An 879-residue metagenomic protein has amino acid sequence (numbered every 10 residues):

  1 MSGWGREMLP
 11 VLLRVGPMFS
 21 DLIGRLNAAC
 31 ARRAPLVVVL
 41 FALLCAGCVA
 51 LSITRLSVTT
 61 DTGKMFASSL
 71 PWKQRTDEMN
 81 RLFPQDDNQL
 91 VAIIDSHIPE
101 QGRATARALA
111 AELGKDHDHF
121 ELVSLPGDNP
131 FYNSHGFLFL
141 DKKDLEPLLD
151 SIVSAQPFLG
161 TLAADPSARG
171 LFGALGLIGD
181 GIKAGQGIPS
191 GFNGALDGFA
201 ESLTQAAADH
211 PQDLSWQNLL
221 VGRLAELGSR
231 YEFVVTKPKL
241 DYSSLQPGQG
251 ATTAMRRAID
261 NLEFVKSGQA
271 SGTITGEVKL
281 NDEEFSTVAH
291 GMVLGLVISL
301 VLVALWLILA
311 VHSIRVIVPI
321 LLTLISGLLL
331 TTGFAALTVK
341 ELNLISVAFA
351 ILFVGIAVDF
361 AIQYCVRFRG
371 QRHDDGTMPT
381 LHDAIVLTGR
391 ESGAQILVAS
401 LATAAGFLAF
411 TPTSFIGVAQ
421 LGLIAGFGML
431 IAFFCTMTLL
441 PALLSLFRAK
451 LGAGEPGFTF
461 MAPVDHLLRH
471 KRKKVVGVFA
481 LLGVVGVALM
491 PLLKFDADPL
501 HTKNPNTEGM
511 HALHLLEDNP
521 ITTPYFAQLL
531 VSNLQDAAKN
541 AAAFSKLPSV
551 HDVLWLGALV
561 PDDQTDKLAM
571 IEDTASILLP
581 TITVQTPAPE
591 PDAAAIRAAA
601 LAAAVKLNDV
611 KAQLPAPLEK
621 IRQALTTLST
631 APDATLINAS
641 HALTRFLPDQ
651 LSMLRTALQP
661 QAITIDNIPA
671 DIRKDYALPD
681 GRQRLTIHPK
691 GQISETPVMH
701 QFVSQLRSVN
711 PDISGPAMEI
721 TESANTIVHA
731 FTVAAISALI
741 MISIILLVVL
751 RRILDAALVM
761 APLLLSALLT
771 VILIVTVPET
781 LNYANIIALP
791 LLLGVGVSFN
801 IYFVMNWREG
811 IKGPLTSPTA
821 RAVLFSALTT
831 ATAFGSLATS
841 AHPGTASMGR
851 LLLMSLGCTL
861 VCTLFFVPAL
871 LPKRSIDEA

Functional and structural regions predicted by a protein language model:
M1-T60, E78, L240-Q246, G250-T502 (+1 more regions): Membrane-embedded transmembrane helical bundles of large multi-pass transporters/channels
V11-L300: Membrane-proximal extracytoplasmic
I53-H97, H210-L224, D465, R469-K474 (+6 more regions): Solvent-exposed, non-transmembrane loop/terminal regulatory segments of multi-pass membrane proteins
E112-V123, F544-L556: Short acidic amphipathic segments
P126-S134, K279, G557-A569, M718-A724: Short proline/glycine- and acidic-rich turn/helix-capping motifs at secondary-structure junctions
S134-L149, Q564-P580, T726-I736: Short, low-order "capping/linker" segments at domain edges
L177-I314, A604-A738, I742: Extracytoplasmic
K567-I621: Charged, amphipathic alpha-helical linkers/stalks
